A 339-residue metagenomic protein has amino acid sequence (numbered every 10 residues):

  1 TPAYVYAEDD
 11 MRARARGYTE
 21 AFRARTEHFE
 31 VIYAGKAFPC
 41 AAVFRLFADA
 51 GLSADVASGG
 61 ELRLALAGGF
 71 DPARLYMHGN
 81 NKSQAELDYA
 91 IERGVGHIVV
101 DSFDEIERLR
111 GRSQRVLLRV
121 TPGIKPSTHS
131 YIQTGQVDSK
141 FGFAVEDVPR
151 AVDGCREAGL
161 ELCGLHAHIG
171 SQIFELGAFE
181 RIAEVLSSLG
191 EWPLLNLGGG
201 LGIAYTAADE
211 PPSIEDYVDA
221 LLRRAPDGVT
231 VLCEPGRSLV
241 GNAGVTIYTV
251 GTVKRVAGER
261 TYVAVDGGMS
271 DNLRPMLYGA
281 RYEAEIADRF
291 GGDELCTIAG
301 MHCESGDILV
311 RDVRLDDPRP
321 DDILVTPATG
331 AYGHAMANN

Functional and structural regions predicted by a protein language model:
T1-Q114, D138, P149-L162, R314: A charged N-terminal "starter" segment
D9-D10, A34-C40, G59-G60, N80-K82 (+8 more regions): Active-site beta-loop-alpha junctions enriched in small/polar residues
R12-A15, A183, V218, V325: Hydrophobic face of alpha-helices
Y33, A54-A57, A65, M77 (+8 more regions): General beta-strand structural signal in soluble alpha/beta enzymes
F44, A67, L87-E92, L109-R112 (+6 more regions): Short acidic, glycine/serine/threonine-rich loops at helix termini
A67-F70, I91-E92, R110-R112, Y131-Q133 (+7 more regions): Solvent-exposed alpha-helices and their adjacent loops that cap or buttress functional pockets in soluble metabolic
P122-K254: Active-site loop/helix belt of alpha/beta enzymes
A220, D227-N339: Charged (often Lys/Glu-rich) extended helix/loop segments that serve as interaction or gating elements
